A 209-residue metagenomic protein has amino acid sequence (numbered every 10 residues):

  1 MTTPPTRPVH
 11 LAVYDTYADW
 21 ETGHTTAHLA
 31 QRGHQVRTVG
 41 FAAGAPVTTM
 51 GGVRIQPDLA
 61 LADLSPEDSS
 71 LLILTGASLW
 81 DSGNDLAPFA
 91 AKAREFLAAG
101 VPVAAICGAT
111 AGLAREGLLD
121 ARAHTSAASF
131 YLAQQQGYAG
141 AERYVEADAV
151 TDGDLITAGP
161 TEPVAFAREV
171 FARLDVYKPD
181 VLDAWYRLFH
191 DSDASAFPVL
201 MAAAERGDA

Functional and structural regions predicted by a protein language model:
T3-A18, A27-F41, D58-A104, G108-A209: Active-site-adjacent pocket-lining segments in enzyme domains
Y17-T22, P46: Short N-terminal binding/cap micro-motifs at the start of the first secondary-structure element
T38, A45-M50: Membrane-interfacial amphipathic helices and adjacent loop/beta segments that form the lipid-substrate binding surface
G51-L59: Short gly/ser/thr-rich secondary-structure transition/capping motifs
